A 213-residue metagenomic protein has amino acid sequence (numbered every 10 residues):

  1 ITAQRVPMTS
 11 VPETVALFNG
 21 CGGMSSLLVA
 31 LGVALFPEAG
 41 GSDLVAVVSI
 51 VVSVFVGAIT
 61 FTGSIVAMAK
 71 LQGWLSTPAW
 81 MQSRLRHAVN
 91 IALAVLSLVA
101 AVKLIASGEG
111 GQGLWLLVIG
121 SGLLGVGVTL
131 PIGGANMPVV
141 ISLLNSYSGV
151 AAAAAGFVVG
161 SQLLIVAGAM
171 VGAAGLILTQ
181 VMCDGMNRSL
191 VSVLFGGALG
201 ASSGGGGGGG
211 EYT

Functional and structural regions predicted by a protein language model:
I1, G20-L35, I50-V66, V181: Mid-bilayer segments of alpha-helical transmembrane spans in multi-pass integral membrane proteins that mediate
I1-T14, S64-A79, L124-M137, T179-C183: C-terminal ends of transmembrane helices
T2-V11, L27-D43, S107-G108: Transmembrane alpha-helix boundary signature
T9-G22, A79-I91, P138-Y147: Cytoplasmic-side transmembrane-helix entry/capping segments in multi-pass membrane proteins
A46-T60, L164-A174: Alpha-helical transmembrane segments
N90-L98: Core segments of transmembrane alpha-helices that mediate helix-helix packing or line hydrophobic substrate/ligand
L117-T129, V139-G185: Membrane-embedded transport cores of multi-pass solute transporters
M170-T213: Membrane-interfacial segments at transmembrane helix termini in multi-pass membrane proteins
